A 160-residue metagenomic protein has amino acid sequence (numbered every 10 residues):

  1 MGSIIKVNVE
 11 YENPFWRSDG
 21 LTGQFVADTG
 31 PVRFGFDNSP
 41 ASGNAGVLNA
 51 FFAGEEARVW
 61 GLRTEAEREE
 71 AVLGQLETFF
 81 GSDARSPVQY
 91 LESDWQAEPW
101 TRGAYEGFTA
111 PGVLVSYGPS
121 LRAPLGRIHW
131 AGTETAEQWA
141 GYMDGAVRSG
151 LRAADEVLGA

Functional and structural regions predicted by a protein language model:
S3, W16-A160: Conserved flavin/dinucleotide-binding core of flavoenzymes
K6: Broad gene-expression machinery/nucleic-acid interaction feature
N13: Donor/substrate-binding cores of folate-linked one-carbon enzymes
